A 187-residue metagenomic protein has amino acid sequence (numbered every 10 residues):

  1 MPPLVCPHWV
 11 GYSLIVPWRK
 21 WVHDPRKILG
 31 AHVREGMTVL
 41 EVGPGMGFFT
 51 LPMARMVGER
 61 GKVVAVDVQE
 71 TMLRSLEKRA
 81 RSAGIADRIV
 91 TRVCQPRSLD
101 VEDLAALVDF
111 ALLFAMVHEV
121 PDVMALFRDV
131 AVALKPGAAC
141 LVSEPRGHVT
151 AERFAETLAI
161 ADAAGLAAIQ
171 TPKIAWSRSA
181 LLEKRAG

Functional and structural regions predicted by a protein language model:
R19-M37: Conserved alpha-helix/loop element of class I SAM-dependent methyltransferases that forms part of the SAM/SAH-binding
M37-G45: Conserved class I S-adenosyl-L-methionine
M46, P52-S98: Class I SAM-dependent methyltransferase SAM/SAH-binding core
R97-A111: A short acidic, Gly/Pro-enriched loop at the edge of an enzyme's catalytic core that lines a small-molecule cofactor
V108-P121: A short SAM/SAH-binding and catalytic strip from SAM-dependent methyltransferases
M124-P136: A short glycine-rich, Lys/Arg-flanked "PGG" loop and its adjoining helix->strand segment in the class I
G137-E144: Conserved beta-strand signature within the Rossmann-like core of class I S-adenosyl-L-methionine
K173-G187: Core SAM-dependent methyltransferase catalytic element
